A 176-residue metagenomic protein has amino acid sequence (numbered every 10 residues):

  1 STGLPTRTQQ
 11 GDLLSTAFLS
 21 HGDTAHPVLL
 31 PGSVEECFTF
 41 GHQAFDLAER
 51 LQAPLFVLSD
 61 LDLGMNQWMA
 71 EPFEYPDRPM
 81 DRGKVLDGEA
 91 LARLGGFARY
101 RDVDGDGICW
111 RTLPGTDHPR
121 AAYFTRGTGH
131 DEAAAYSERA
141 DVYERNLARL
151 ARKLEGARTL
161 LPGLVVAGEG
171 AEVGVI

Functional and structural regions predicted by a protein language model:
S1, L30, I176: A short, small-residue-rich loop immediately preceding and capping a beta-strand
S1, S33-E35, L61-G64: Acidic, glycine-rich active-site loops and adjacent beta-strand->loop/helix elements that engage anionic groups
S1-D23, P76, M80: Flexible glycine/proline-rich, aromatic-decorated loop/lid segments
Q9-D12, A25, A157-P162: Glycine-rich, flexible loop/turn motifs
D23-D46: Active-site/ligand-binding-proximal alpha/beta "capping" segment
F40, F45-I176: Flexible, low-complexity linker and terminal segments
